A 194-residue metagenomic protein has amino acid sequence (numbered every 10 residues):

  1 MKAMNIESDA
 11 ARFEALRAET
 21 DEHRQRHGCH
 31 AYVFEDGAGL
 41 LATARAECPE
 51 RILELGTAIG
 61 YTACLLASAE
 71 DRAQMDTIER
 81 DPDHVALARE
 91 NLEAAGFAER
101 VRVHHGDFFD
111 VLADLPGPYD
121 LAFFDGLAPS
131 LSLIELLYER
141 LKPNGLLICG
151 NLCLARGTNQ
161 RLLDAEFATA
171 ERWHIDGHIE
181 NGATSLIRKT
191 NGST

Functional and structural regions predicted by a protein language model:
M1-Y32, R45-A46: Rossmann-like AdoMet
C29-D110: SAM cofactor-binding core of SAM-dependent methyltransferases, primarily the Rossmann-like beta-alpha-beta module
C48, D71, P116, E171-R172: Residue-level detector of structured alpha->beta connecting loops
L66, A88, L112, L133-L137 (+1 more regions): Hydrophobic packing residues within well-ordered alpha-helices of enzyme cores
A67-E70, L115, L141: A generic alpha-to-beta junction signature in SAM-dependent methyltransferases
A113-L121: A short acidic, Gly/Pro-enriched loop at the edge of an enzyme's catalytic core that lines a small-molecule cofactor
D125-A128: Switch II (G3) loop of P-loop NTPases
S130-T194: C-terminal substrate-binding/active-site "lid" region of AdoMet-derived donor-dependent transferases
